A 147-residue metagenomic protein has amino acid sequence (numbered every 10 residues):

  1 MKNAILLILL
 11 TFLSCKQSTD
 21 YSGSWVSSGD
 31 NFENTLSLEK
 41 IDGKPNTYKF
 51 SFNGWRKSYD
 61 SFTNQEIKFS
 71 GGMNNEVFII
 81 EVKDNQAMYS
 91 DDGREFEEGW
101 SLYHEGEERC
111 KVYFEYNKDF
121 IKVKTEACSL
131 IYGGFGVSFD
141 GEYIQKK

Functional and structural regions predicted by a protein language model:
A4-L13: Sec-dependent N-terminal signal peptides
F12-D20: Bacterial Sec-dependent signal peptides at the C-terminal "C-region" and cleavage site
T19-L36, F52, F139-K146: Tryptophan-anchored aromatic micro-motifs
E33-Q86, T125-A127: N-terminal glycine/threonine-rich, aromatic-flanked beta-hairpin/loop signature
D91-K118: Acidic, glycine-rich flexible loop segments
I121: Basic, alpha-helical nucleic-acid-binding regions used in initiation and control of genome expression
E126-G136: Short, exposed beta-strand-loop hairpins at the edges of beta-sheets in extracellular/periplasmic proteins
